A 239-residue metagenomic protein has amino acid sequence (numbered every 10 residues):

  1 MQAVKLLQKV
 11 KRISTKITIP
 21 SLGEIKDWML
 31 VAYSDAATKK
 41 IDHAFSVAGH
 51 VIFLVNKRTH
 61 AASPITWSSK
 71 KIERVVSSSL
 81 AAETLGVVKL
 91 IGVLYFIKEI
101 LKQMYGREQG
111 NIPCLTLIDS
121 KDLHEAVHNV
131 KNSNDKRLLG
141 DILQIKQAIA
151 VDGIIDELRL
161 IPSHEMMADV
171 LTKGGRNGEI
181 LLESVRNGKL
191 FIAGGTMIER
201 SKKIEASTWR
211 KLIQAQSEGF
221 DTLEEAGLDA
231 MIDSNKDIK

Functional and structural regions predicted by a protein language model:
M1-L22: Amphipathic alpha-helical
V10, S14, S34-K40, L54-N56 (+1 more regions): Short, flexible loop/turn elements at secondary-structure junctions
T15-G23, L30, K98-G110: A short glycine-rich, hydrophobically flanked beta-strand micro-motif that places a catalytic Asp/Glu for divalent metal
P20, Y33-D35, V55, L117-D119 (+1 more regions): Generic beta-strand/beta-sheet core signal
K26-H43, D119: Two-metal-ion RNase H-like nuclease active-site motif
W28-M29, S46-I52: Short glycine-rich loop/turn motifs
I52-L85: A short, polar/acidic, helix/strand-boundary loop motif
E73-K239: RNase H-like nuclease module associated with reverse transcription
